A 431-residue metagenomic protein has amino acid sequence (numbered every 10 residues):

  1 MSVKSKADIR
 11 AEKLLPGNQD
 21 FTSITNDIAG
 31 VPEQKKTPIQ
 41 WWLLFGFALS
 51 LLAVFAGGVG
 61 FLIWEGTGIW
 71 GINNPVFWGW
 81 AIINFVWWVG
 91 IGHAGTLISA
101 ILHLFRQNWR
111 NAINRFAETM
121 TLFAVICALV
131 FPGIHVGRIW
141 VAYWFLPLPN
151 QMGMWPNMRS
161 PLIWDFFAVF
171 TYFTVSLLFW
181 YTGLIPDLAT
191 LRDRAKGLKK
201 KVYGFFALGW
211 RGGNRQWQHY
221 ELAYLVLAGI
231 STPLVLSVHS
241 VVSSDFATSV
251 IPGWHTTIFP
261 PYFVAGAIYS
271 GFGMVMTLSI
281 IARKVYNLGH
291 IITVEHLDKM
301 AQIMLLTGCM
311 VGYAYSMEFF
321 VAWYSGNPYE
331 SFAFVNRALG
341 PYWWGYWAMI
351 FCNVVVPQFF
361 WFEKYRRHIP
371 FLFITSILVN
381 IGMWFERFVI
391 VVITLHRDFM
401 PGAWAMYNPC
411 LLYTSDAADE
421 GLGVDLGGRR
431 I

Functional and structural regions predicted by a protein language model:
S2-I24, N353-S415: TerminUS-proximal long segments
S2-N84: N-terminal signal-anchor module of multipass membrane proteins
S5-A11, W88-W109, A117-L208: Transmembrane-helix bundle segments that line or gate the permeation/cavity pathway in multi-pass membrane proteins
Q40, F47-L51, G58, N150-M349: Long, contiguous internal "core" modules enriched in hydrophobic/ aromatic residues
V59-I69, V136-P147, S240-T248, M317-P328 (+1 more regions): Membrane-helix interface motif
A94-R106, Y172-A189, M274-K284, V354-P370 (+1 more regions): Transmembrane alpha-helical segments in integral membrane proteins
F116-F123, G289-G312, P370-G382: Interfacial and helix-entry/exit segments of alpha-helical transmembrane bundles in multi-pass inner-membrane proteins
Y413-E420, I431: Conserved small/polar residues in nucleotide/adenosyl-binding loops
